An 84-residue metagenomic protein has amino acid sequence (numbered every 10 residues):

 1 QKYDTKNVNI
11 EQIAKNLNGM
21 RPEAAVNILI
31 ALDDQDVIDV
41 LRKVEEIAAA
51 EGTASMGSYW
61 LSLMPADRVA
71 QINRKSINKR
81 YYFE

Functional and structural regions predicted by a protein language model:
Q1-E84: General marker for long, soluble alpha-helical cores
